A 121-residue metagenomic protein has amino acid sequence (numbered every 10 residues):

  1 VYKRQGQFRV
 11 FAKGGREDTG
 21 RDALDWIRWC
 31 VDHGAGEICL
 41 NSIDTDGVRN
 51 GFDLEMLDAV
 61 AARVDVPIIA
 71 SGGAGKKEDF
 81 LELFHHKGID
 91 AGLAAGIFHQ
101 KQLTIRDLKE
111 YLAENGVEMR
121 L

Functional and structural regions predicted by a protein language model:
V1-Y2: Short, small-residue-biased leader/transition segments that mark boundaries at the very start of proteins
R16-D18, T45-N50, K76, Q100: Short, small-residue-enriched loops and turns at beta-alpha junctions that line or gate enzyme active sites
T19-W29, K77-F80: Short, acidic/polar
G20-L24, N50-A59: Charged helix-capping and loop-helix junction motifs
C30, I38, V60, L83 (+1 more regions): Conserved, mostly hydrophobic/aromatic
E37-I43, A91-L93: Short beta-strands and strand-loop turn motifs
E55-G92: Catalytic cores of alpha/beta
E82-A91, A95-L121: C-terminal helical cap(s) of enzyme catalytic domains, especially alpha/beta-barrels
